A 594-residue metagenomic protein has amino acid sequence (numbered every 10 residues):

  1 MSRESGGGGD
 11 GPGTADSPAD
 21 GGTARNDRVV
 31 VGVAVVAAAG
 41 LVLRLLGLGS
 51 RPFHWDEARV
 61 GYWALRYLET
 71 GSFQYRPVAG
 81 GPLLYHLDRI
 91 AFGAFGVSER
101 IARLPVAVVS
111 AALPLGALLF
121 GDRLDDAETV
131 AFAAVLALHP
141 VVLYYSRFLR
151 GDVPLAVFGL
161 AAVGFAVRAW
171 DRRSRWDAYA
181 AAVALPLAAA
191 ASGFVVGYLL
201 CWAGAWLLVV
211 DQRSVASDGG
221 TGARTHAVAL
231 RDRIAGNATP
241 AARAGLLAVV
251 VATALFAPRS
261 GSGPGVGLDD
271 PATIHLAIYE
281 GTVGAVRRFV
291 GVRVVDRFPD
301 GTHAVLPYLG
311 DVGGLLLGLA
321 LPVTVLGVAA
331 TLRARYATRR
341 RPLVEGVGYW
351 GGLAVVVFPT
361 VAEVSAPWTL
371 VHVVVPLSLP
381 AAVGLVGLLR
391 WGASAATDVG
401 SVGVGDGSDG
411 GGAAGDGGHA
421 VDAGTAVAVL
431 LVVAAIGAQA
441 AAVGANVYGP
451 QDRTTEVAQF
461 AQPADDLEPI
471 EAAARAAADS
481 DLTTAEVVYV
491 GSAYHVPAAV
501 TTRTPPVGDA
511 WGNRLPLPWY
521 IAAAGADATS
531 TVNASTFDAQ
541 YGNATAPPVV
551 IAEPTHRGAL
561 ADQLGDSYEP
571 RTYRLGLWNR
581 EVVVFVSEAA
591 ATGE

Functional and structural regions predicted by a protein language model:
M1-G267, A285-V399, A445: Membrane-integral, polyisoprenol-dependent glycosyltransferases of the GT-C/oligosaccharyltransferase superfamily
Y67-G71, A94, E471-D481, I521-G525: Sec/Tat-exported extracytoplasmic proteins
P240, A244, P497-A498, G558-D562: Extracytoplasmic/secreted cell-surface and envelope-processing proteins
G245-V249, A474-T483, Q540-A546: Flexible, charged surface loops at secondary-structure boundaries
L388-Y448: Signature aromatic-anchored transmembrane alpha helix within multi-pass, membrane-resident enzymes that catalyze glycan
A435-P516: Membrane-proximal, lumen/periplasm-facing interface regions of secretory-pathway glyco- and lipid-modifying enzymes
V490-E553: Soluble catalytic regions of membrane-associated enzymes that act on cell-envelope and secretory-pathway components
Y494, R503-P506, D538-E594: Aromatic/acidic, Gly/Pro-rich catalytic loop(s) in extracytoplasmic/lumenal soluble domains of multi-pass membrane
